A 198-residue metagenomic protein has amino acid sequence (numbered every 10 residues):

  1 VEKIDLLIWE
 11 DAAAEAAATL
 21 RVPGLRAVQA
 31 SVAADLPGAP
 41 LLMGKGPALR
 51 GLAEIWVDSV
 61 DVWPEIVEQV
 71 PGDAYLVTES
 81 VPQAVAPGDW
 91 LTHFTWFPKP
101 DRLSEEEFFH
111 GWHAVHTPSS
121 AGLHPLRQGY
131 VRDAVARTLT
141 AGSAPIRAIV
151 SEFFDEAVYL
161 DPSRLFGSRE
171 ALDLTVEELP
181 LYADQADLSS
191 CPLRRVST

Functional and structural regions predicted by a protein language model:
V1-T198: Macromolecular interaction modules
